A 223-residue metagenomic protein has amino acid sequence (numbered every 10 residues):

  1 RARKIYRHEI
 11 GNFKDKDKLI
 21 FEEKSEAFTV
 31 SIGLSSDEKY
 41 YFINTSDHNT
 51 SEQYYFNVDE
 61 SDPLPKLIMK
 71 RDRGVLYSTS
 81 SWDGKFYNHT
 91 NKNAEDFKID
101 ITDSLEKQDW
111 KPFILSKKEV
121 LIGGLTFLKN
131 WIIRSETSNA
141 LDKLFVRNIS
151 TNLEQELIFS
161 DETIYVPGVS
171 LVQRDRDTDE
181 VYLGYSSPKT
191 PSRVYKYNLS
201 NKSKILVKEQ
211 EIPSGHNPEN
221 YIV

Functional and structural regions predicted by a protein language model:
R1, E9, F42-H48, F56-V58 (+6 more regions): Beta-strand C-termini and the immediately following turn/loop, strongest in propeller blades
A2-S46: Polar, glycine-rich mid-to-C-terminal structural blocks that act as macromolecule-binding/assembly scaffolds
R3, F97, D142, S192: Change "...and in nucleic-acid phosphodiester-cleaving endonucleases..." to "...and in nucleic-acid processing enzymes
E9-F13, N57-S61, T102-E106, L199-K202: Short loop/turn segments immediately following beta-strands, especially the blade-tip and inter-blade linker loops
T29-N57, D62-S80, P112, G123-G124 (+2 more regions): Non-catalytic accessory segments flanking enzyme active sites
P63-K117: Extended hydrophobic/aromatic segments used for targeting, binding, or gating
I99, I132, V194: Hydrophobic, well-ordered secondary-structure elements that form the walls of internal hydrophobic environments
Q108-L128, T137: Generic long, charged, amphipathic alpha-helical segments
